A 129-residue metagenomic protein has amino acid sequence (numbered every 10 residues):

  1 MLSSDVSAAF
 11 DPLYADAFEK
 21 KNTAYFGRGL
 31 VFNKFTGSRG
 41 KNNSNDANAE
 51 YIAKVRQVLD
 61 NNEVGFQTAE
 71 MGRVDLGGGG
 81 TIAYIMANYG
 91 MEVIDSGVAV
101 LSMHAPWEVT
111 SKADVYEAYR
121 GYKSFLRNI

Functional and structural regions predicted by a protein language model:
M1-E19: Long, well-ordered mid-to-C-terminal structural blocks that present hydrophobic/aromatic surfaces
L13-Y14, F18-W107: Active-site-adjacent substrate-binding region of metalloamidase/peptidase-like peptide-processing proteins
V98-I129: His/Asp/Glu-rich mid-to-C-terminal helical/loop segments that flank catalytic regions of hydrolases
